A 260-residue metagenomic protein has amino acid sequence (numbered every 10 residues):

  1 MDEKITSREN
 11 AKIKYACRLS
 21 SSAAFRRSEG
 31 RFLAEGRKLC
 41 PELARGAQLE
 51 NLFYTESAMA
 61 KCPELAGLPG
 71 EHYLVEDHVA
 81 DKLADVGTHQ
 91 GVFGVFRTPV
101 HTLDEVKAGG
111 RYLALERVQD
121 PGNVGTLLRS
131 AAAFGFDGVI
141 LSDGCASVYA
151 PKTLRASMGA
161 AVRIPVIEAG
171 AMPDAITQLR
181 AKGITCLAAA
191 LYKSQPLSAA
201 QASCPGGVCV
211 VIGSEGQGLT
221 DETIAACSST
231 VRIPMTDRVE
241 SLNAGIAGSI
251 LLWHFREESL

Functional and structural regions predicted by a protein language model:
M1-A60, C145-A146: Boundary-proximal intrinsically disordered activation/regulatory segments immediately upstream of a helical core
K4-S7, Y73-E76, P165-M172: Short acidic-hydrophobic, aromatic-tinged amphipathic segments that line or gate anion-handling sites
A60-P69, T223: Short, aromatic/basic amphipathic alpha-helical patches
L68-R97: Glycine/small-residue-rich loop that forms an oxyanion/phosphate-binding "nest" at active or ligand-binding sites
V100, E105-S194: RNA substrate-binding interface of SAM-dependent RNA methyltransferases
A133-F134, V148, K152-A161, D221-L260: Structured adenosyl-cofactor binding patch, chiefly the S-adenosyl-L-methionine
L187-V239: Active-site/ligand-binding-proximal alpha/beta "capping" segment
